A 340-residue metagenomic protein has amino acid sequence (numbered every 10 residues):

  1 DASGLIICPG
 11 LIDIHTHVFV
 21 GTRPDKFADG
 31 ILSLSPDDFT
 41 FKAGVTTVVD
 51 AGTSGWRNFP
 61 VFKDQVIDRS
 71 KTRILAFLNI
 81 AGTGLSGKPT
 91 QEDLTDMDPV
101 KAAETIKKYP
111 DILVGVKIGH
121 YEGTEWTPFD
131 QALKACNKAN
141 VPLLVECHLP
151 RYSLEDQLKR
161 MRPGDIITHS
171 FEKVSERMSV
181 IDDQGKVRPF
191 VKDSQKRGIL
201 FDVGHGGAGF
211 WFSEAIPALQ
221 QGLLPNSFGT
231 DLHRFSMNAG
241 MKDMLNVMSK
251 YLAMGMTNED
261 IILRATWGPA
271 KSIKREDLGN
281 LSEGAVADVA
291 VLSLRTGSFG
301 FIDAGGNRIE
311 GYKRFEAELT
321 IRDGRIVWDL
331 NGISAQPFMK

Functional and structural regions predicted by a protein language model:
A2-D68: Metal-associated gating/positioning segment near the N- to mid-region
G4, H15, G44, F62 (+8 more regions): Divalent metal-coordination and catalytic microenvironments
C8, K63-F77, A135-N140, S194-Q195: Alpha-helix-loop-beta-strand connector modules within alpha/beta enzyme cores
V20, A43-V49, T53-S54, R69-L94: Metal-cofactor-binding active-site regions of metalloenzymes
A28-F39, L94-I106, R151-Q157: Short, acidic/polar
G115-N238: Active-site core of metal-dependent hydrolases
S213-T296: His/Asp/Glu-enriched, well-ordered alpha-helical/loop segment that forms or immediately abuts the divalent-metal
V286-F338: C-terminal cap of metal-dependent C-N hydrolases
